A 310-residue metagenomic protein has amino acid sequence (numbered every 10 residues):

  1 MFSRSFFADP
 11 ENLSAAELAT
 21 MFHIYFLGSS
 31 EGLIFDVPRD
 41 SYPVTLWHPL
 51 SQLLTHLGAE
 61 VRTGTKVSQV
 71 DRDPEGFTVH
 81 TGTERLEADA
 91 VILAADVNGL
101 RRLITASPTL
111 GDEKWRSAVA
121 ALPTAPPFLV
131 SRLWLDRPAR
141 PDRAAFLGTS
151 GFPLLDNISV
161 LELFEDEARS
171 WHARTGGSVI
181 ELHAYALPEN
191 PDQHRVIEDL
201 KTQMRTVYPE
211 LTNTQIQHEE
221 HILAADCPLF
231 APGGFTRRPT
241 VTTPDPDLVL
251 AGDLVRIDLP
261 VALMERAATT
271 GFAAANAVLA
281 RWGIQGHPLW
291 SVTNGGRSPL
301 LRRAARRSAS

Functional and structural regions predicted by a protein language model:
M1-V70: Active-site/ligand-binding neighborhood in enzyme catalytic cores
F2-E11, T55-A59, D96, I104-T109 (+3 more regions): Hydrophobic/aromatic-lined pockets within catalytic cores
I34, P38-Y42, T83, A121 (+2 more regions): Conserved aromatic-histidine-acidic binding/catalytic patches
D40, V44, V61-G64, A94 (+3 more regions): Conserved structured core elements
T45, P49, A125, D199 (+1 more regions): Charged catalytic carboxylate motif
H48, Q52, E60, K66-T78 (+7 more regions): Residues forming the flavin
T65-I180, Y185-E189, Q203, V207: Mid-domain catalytic core of redox enzymes that form a hydrophobic substrate pocket/lid adjacent to a catalytic redox
R140-S310: Conserved flavin/dinucleotide-binding core of flavoenzymes
